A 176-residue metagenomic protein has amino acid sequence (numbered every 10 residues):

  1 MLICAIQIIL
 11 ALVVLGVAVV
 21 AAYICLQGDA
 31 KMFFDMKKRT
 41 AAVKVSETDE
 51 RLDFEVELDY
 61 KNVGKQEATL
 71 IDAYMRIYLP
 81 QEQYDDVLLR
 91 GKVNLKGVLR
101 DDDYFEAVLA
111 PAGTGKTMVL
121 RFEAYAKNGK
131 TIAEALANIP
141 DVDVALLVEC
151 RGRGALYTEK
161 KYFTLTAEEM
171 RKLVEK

Functional and structural regions predicted by a protein language model:
M1-T40: N-terminal signal-anchor transmembrane alpha helix of single-pass membrane proteins, serving as the membrane-anchoring
L2-A5, F33, L99-Y104, V108-A112 (+1 more regions): Acidic, serine/threonine- and proline-rich intrinsically disordered appendage/tail regions
I3-I9, I24, I71, I77 (+2 more regions): Weak global preference for isoleucine
I24-A112: N-terminal topogenic membrane-targeting module
R51-E55, A68-L70, G115-T117, I139-D143 (+1 more regions): A general secondary-structure signal for short beta-strands and their flanking turns/coil in non-transmembrane regions
L58-G64, I77-Q81, F122-N128, L146-G152: Beta-strand elements of well-folded, non-transmembrane domains
I77, D85-V87, K92-N94, A135 (+2 more regions): General N-terminal targeting signals
L95-I139: Short, solvent-exposed, Trp/other aromatic-anchored flexible loops in extracytoplasmic proteins
